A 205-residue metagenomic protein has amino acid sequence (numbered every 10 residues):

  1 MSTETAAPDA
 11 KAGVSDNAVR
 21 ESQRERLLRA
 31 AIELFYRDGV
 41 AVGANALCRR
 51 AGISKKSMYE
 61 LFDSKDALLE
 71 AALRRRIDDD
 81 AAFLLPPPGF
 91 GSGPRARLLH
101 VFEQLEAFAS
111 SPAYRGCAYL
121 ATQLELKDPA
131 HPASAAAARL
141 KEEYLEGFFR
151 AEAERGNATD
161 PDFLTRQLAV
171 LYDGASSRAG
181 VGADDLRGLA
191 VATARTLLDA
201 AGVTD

Functional and structural regions predicted by a protein language model:
M1-S22, V203-D205: N-terminal intrinsically disordered/low-complexity leader segments
S2, R26, A30, L34-A67 (+1 more regions): Helix-turn-helix
T3, P132-L140, E154-D205: Hydrophobic/aromatic-rich alpha-helical bundle segments in the mid-to-C-terminal region
R20-A31, L47, A72-R76, D80 (+1 more regions): Generic hydrophobic, amphipathic alpha-helix propensity
Q23, K65, R76-D80, P94 (+3 more regions): Hydrophobic/aromatic residues within well-ordered alpha-helical segments
A71, L85-R115, T165-L168: Hydrophobic alpha-helical connector segments
A109-P132: Amphipathic alpha-helical segments used for helix-helix packing
